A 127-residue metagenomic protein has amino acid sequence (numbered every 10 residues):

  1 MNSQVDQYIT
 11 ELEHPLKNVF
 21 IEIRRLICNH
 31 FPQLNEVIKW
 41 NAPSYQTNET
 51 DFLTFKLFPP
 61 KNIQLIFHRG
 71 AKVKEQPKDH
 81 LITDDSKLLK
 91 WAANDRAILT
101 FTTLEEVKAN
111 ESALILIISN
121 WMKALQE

Functional and structural regions predicted by a protein language model:
M1-E127: Charge-dense, helix-prone N-terminal extensions
